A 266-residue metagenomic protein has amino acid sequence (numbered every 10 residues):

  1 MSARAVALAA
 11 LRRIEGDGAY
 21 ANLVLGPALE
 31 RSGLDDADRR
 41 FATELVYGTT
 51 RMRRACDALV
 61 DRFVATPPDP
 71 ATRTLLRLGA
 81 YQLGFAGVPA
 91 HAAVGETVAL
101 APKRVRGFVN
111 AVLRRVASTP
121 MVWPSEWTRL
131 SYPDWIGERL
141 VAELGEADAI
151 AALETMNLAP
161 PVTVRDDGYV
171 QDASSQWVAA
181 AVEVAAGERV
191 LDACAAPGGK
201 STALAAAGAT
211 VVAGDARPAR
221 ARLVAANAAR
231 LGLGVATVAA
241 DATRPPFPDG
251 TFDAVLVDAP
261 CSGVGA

Functional and structural regions predicted by a protein language model:
M1-A266: S-adenosylmethionine
